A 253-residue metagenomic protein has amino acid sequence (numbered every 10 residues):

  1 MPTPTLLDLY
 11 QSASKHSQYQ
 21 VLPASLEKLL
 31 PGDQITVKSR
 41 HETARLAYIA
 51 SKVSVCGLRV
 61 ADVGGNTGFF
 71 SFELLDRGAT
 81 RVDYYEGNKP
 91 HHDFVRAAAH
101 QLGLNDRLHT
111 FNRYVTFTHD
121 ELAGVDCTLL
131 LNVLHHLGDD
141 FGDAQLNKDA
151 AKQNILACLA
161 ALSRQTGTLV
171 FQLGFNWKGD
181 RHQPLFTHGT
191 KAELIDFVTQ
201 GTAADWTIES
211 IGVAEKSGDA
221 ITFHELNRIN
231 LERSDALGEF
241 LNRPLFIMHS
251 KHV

Functional and structural regions predicted by a protein language model:
V37-C56: Conserved alpha-helix/loop element of class I SAM-dependent methyltransferases that forms part of the SAM/SAH-binding
G57-N66: Conserved class I S-adenosyl-L-methionine
G68-F72: Glycine-rich SAM-binding Motif I of class I
R81-E86: Conserved SAM-binding motif I beta-strand of class I
R96-L122: S-adenosyl-L-methionine
D126-D149: A short SAM/SAH-binding and catalytic strip from SAM-dependent methyltransferases
N154-L156, L162-F175: Conserved beta-strand signature within the Rossmann-like core of class I S-adenosyl-L-methionine
G179-V253: Rossmann-like AdoMet/SAM-dependent catalytic core
